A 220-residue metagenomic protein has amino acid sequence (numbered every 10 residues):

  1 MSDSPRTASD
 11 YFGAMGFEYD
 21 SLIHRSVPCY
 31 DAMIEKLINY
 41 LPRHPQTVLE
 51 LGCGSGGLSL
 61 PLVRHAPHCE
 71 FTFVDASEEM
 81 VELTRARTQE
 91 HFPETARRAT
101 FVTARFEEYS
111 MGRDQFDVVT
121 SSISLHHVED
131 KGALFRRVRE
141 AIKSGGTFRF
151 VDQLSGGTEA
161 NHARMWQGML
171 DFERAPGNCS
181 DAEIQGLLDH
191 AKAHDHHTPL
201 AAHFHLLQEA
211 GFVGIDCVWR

Functional and structural regions predicted by a protein language model:
M1-E18: N-terminal, positively charged/glycine-rich alpha-helical extensions of SAM-dependent methyltransferases
A14-P28: Class I SAM-dependent methyltransferase Rossmann-like catalytic core, especially the SAM/SAH-binding loop
P28-P45: Conserved alpha-helix/loop element of class I SAM-dependent methyltransferases that forms part of the SAM/SAH-binding
L49-L51, S55-E108: Class I SAM-dependent methyltransferase SAM/SAH-binding core
M111-V118: A short acidic, Gly/Pro-enriched loop at the edge of an enzyme's catalytic core that lines a small-molecule cofactor
I123-S124: Short catalytic micro-motifs in class I SAM-dependent methyltransferases
A133-S144: A short glycine-rich, Lys/Arg-flanked "PGG" loop and its adjoining helix->strand segment in the class I
V151-A210: C-terminal alpha-helical "lid/dimerization" subdomain adjacent to the S-adenosyl-L-methionine
